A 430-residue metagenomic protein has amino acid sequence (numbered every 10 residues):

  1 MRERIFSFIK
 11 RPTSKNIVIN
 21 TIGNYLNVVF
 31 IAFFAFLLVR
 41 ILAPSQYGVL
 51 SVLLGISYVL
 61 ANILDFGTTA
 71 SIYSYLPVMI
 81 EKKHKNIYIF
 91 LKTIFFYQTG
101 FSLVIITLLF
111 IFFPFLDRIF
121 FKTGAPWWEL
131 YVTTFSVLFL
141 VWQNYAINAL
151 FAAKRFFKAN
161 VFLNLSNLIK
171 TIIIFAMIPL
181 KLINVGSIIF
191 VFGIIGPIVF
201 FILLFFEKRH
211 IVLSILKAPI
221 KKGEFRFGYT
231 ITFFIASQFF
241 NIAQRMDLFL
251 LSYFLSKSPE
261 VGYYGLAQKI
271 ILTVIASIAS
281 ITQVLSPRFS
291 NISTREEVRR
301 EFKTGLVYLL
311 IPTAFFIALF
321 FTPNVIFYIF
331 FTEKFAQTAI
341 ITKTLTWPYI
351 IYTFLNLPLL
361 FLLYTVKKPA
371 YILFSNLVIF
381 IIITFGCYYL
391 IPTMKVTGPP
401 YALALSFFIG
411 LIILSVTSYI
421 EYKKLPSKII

Functional and structural regions predicted by a protein language model:
M1-T13, F157, V185-V191, F201-Q244 (+2 more regions): Interhelical loop/hinge segments that connect adjacent transmembrane helices in multipass membrane
P12-A70, I106, F110, S136 (+4 more regions): Signature of the first transmembrane helix
S14, F113-T133, S258, F321-I350: Interfacial segments at transmembrane-helix termini and the short loops linking adjacent helices
N16-A35, L163-S166, K170, I188-K208 (+2 more regions): Transmembrane helical elements of multi-pass membrane transporters/channels
L38-V59, W127, V185, K222-Y229 (+4 more regions): Interfacial/gating helices of multi-pass transporter permease domains
V52, W127, Y131, N160-R209 (+2 more regions): Hydrophobic alpha-helical transmembrane segments
D65-E81, A152, L248, I271-R295 (+1 more regions): Helix-loop junctions and terminal segments of transmembrane helices in multi-pass membrane transport/translocation
F139-F162, S290, Y349-S375: Membrane-interface junctions at transmembrane-helix termini in multi-pass inner-membrane proteins
